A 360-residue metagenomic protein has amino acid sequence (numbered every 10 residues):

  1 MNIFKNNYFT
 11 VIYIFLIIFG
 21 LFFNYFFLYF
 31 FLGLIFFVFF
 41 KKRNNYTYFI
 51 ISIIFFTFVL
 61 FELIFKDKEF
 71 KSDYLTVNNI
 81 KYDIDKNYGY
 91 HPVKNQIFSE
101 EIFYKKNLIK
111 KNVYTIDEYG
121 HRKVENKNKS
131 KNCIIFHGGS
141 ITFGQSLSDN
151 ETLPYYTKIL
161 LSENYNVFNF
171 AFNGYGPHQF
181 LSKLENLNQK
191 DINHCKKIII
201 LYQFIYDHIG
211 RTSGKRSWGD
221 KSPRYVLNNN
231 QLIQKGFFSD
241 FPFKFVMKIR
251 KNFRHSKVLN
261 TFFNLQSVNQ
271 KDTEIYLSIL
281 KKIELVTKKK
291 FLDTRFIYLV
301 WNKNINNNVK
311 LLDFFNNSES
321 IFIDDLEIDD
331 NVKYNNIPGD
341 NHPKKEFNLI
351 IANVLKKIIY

Functional and structural regions predicted by a protein language model:
N2, N6, P338-Y360: Histidine-centered active-site loop/cap adjacent to the catalytic His in serine esterases/O-acetyl transfer systems
K5-F39: Membrane-embedded alpha-helical segments of integral membrane proteins
Y13, I198-I209, V258-D330: Conserved, well-ordered alpha-helix/loop/beta-strand core segments that scaffold catalytic motifs
R43-K66: Internal/C-terminal transmembrane anchor helices
K68-P154, I159-L160, I328-V332: Membrane/wall-proximal cationic-aromatic binding patches
K71-Y82, P177-V268: Interaction-surface signature
C133-I135, F168, I200: Conserved beta-strand elements of the Class I
P177, L181, T273, L277 (+1 more regions): Short, amphipathic alpha-helical "lid/cap" segments that border enzyme active or binding sites
